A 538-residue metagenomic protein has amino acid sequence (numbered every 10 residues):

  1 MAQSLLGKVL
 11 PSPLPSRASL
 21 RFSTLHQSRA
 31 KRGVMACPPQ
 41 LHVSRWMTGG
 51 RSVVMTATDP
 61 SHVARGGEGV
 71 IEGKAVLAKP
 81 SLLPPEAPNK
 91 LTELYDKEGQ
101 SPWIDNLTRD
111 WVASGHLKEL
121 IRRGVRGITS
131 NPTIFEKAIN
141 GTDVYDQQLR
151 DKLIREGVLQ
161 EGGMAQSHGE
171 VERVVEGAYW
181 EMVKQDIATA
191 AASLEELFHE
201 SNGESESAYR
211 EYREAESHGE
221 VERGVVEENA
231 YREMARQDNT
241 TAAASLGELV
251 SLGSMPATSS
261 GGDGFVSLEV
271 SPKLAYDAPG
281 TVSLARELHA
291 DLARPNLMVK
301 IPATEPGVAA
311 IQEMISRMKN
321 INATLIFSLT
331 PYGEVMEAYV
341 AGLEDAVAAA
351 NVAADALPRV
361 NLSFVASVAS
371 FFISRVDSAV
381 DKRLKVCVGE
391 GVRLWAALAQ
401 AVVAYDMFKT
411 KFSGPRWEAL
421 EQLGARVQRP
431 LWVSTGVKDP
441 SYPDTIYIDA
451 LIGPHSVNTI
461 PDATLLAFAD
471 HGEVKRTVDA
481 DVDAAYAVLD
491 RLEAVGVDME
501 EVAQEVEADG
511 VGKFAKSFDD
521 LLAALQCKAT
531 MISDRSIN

Functional and structural regions predicted by a protein language model:
M1-V43: N-terminal chloroplast transit peptides
R32-S101, I121-G124, S533-N538: N-terminal organelle-targeting presequences
D105, P295-T304, M318-P331: Catalytic beta/alpha-barrel core
W111-S114, D277-V282, P302-I315, S328-V340: Active-site-adjacent beta->alpha loops and helix N-cap segments on the catalytic face of soluble alpha/beta enzymes
N131, L268, V299, M314 (+2 more regions): Conserved, mostly hydrophobic/aromatic
I134-K137, G141-G203, Y231, D238-A310: Active-site beta->alpha loop and helix N-cap motifs at the rims of alpha/beta catalytic domains
N320-A463: Catalytic alpha/beta core domains of metabolic enzymes, predominantly
G424-T530: Flexible, acidic glycine-rich loops studded with aromatic residues
